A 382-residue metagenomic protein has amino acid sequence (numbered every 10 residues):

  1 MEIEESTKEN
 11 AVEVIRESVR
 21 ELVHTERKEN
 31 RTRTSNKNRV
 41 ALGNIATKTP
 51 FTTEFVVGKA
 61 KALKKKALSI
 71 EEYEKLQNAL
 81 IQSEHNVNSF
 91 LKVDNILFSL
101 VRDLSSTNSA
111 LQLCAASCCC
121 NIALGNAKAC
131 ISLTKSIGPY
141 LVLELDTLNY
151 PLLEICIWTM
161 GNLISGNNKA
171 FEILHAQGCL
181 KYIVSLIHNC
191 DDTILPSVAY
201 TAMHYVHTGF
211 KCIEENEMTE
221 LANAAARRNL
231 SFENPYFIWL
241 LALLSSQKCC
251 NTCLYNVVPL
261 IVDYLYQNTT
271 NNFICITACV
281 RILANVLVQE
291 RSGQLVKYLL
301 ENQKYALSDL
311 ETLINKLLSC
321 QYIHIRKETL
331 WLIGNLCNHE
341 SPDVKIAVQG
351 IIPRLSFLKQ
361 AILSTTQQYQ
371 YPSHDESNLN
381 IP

Functional and structural regions predicted by a protein language model:
M1-L80, K327, W331-G334, I351-P382: Intrinsically disordered, low-complexity regulatory regions of large eukaryotic scaffold/signaling proteins
E2-E5, N251-Y255, V262-Y264, T270-C275 (+1 more regions): Alpha-solenoid helical-repeat scaffold
R31, S35-F51, L63-R102, S106-C114 (+2 more regions): Alpha-helical solenoid scaffolds in large eukaryotic transport, assembly, and signaling factors
N44-T52, K64, L80-D94, K128-S136 (+10 more regions): Short, hydrophobic/charged alpha-helical patches characteristic of ARM/HEAT alpha-solenoid repeats and analogous
T49-K61, K75, K92-R102, C118 (+10 more regions): Alpha-helical solenoid scaffolds in eukaryotic proteins
L63-A67, L104-T107, I122, L145-L148 (+4 more regions): Alpha-solenoid helical repeat architecture
I70-H85, L113-A127, L143, E154-N168 (+5 more regions): Alpha-helical solenoid repeat architecture
V101-A110, C114, N121-L124, I131-S132 (+7 more regions): Tandem repeat protein-protein interaction scaffolds, dominated by ankyrin-repeat arrays but also generalizing to other
